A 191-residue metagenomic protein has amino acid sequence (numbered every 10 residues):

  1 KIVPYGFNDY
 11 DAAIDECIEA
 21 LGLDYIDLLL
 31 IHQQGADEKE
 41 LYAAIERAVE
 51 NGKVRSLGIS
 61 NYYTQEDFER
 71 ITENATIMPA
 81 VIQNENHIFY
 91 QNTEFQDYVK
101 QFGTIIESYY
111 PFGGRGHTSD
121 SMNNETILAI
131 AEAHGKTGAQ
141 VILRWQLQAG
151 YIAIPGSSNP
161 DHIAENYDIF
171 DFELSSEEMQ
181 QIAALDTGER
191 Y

Functional and structural regions predicted by a protein language model:
K1-N8, L30-Q33: Structural motif corresponding to the early beta-alpha repeats
F7-A12, K39-Y42: Short, conserved acidic/polar surface loops in the N-terminal third of protein domains
Y10-L30, R47-A48: CE4/NodB-like, metal-dependent polysaccharide N-deacetylase domain that modifies extracellular/periplasmic N-acetylated
Q33-Y191: Beta/alpha (TIM)-barrel catalytic core signal, keyed to glycine-rich beta->alpha loops juxtaposed to Asp/Glu that bind
